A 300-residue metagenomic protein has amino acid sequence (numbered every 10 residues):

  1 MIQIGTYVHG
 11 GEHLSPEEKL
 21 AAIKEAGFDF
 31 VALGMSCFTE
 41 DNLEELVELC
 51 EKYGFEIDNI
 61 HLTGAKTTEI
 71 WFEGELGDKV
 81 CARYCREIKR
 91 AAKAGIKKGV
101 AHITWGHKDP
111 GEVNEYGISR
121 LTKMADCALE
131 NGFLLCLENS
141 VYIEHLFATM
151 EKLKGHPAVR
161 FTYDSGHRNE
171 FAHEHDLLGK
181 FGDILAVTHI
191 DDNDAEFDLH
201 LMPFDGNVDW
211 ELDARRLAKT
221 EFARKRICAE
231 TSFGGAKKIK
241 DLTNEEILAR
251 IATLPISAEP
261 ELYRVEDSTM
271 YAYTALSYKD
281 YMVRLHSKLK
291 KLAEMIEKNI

Functional and structural regions predicted by a protein language model:
M1-G5, F30-A32, E56-N59, K97-V100 (+5 more regions): Structural preference for beta-strand elements that scaffold enzyme active sites
I2, H13-A21, L146-R160, R168-I300: Histidine-acidic metal/acid-base catalytic patches
Y7, G34, E75, L134-L137 (+2 more regions): Conserved short-loop catalytic and cofactor-binding motifs
V8-E12: Polybasic, low-complexity association/targeting segments
L20-E25, E40-H61, C85-G95, I118-S119 (+4 more regions): Acidic (Asp/Glu)-rich catalytic clusters
I23, V31, C50, A91 (+4 more regions): Conserved, mostly hydrophobic/aromatic
D29, L33-Y116, H167, A223-G235: Structural motif corresponding to the early beta-alpha repeats
F72-Y163, N169-E170, D280, L285-K288 (+1 more regions): Active-site acidic/histidine proton-transfer and metal-coordination neighborhood in alpha/beta enzyme cores
